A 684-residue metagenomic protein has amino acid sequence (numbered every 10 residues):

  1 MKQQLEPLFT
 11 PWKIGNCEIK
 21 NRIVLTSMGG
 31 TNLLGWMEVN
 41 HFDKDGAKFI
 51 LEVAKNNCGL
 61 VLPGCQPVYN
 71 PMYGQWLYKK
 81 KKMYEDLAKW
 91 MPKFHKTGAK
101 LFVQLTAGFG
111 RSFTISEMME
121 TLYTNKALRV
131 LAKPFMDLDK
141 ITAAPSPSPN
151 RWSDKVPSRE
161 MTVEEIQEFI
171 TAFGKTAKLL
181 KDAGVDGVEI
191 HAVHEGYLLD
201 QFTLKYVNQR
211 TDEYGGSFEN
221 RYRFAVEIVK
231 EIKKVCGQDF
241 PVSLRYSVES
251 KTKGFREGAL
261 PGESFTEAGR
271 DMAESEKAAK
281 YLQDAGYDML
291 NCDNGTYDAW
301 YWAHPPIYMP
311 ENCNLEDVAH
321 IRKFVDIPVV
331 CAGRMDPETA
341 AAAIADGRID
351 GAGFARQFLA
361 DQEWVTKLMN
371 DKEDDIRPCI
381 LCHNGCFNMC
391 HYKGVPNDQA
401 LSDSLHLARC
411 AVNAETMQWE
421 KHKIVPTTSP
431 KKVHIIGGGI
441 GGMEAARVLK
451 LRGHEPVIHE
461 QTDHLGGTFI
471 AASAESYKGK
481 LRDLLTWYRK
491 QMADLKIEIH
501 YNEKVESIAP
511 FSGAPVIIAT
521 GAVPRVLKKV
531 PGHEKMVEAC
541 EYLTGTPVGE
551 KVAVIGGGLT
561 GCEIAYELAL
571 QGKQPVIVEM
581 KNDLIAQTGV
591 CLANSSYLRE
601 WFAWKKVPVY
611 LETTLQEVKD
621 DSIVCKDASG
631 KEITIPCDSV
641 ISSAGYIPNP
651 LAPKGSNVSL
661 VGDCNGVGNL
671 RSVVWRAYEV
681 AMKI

Functional and structural regions predicted by a protein language model:
M1-I436, I440, E444, V448-L451 (+1 more regions): Flavin-dependent oxidoreductase catalytic cores
Q3-W12, D43-K44, E415-E420, K496-E503 (+2 more regions): Short gly/ser/thr-rich secondary-structure transition/capping motifs
W36-N40, P305, Q587-C591, R671-S672: Short, solvent-exposed loop/turn segments at secondary-structure boundaries
H194, R334-M335, E503-V505, T613: Short beta->alpha linker loops
A341-G353, F358-E363, D374, Y488-R489 (+5 more regions): C-terminal structured "cap/appendage" subdomains that terminate the fold
T427-Q461, H500-A514, A519-V530, A539-V590 (+2 more regions): Rossmann-like dinucleotide/flavin-binding elements
E455-L495, E567-T614: Rossmann-like dinucleotide-binding cores of NAD(P)H-dependent redox enzymes
